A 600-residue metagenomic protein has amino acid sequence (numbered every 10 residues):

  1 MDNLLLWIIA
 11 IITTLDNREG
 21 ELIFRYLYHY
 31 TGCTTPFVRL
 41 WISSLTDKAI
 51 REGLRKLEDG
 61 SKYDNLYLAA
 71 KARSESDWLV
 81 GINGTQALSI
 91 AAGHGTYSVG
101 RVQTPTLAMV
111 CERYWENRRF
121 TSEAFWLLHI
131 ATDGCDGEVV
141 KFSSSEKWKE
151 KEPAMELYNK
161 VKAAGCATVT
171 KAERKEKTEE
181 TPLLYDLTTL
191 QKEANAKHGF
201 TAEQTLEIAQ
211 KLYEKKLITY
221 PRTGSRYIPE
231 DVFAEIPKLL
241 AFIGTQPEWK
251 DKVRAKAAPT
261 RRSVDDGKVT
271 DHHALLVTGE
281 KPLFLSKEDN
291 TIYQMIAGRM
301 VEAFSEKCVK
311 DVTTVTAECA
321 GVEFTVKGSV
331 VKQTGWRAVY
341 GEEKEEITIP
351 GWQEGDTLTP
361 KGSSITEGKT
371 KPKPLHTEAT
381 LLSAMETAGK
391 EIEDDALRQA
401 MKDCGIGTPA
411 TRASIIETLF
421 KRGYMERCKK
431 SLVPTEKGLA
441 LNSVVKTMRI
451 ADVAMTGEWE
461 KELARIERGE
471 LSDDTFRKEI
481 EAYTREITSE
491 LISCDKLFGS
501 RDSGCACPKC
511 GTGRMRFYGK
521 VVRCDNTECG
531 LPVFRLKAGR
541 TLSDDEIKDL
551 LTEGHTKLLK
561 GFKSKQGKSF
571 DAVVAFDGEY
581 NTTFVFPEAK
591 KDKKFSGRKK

Functional and structural regions predicted by a protein language model:
M1-G389, D394-Y424, K429-K430, E436 (+5 more regions): Toprim catalytic domain recognition across nucleic-acid enzymes
R25, C428-K429, V433-E470: USP/UBP deubiquitinase core
D59-E75, Y185, T270, L381 (+3 more regions): A broadly tuned preference for mixed-charge, low-complexity surface segments
A92-G95, A482-K600: Functional cation/ligand-contacting sites centered on basic and imidazole/sulfhydryl donors
L217, Y424, E470-L471, H555: Residue-level recognition of short, well-ordered coil/turn positions that link secondary-structure elements
K252-T270, I450-E490: Leucine-rich, amphipathic alpha-helical/linker segments
